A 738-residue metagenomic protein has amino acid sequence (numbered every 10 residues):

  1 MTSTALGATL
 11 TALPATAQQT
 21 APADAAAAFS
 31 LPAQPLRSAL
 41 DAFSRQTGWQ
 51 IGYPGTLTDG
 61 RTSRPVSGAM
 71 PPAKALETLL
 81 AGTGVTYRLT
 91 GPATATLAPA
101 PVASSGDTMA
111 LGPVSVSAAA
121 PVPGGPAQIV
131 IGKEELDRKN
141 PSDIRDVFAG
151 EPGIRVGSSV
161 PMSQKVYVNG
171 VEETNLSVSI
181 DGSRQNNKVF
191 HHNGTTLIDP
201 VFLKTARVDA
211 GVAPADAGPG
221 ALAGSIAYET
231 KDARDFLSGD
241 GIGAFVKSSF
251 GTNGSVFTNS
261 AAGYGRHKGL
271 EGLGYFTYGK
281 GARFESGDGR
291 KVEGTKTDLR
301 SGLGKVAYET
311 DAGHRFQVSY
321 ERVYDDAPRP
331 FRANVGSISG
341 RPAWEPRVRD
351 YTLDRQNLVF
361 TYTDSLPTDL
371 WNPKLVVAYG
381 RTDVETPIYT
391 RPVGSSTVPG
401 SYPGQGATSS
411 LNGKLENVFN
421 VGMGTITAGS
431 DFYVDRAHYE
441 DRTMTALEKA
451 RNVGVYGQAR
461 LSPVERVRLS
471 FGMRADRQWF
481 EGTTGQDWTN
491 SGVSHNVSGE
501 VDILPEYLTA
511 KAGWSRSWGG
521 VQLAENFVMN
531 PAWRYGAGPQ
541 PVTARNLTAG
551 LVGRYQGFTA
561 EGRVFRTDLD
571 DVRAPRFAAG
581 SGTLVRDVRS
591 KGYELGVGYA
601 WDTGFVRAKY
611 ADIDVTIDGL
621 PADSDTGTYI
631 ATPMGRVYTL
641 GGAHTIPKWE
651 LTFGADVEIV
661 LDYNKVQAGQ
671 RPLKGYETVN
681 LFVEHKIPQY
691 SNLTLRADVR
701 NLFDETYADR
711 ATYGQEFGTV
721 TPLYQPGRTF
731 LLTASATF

Functional and structural regions predicted by a protein language model:
L40-A42, P92, A98-R138, R145 (+2 more regions): Short, acidic, small-residue-rich periplasmic hinge/interaction motif at the N-terminus of Gram-negative outer-membrane
L197-F245: A beta-strand signature from Gram-negative outer-membrane beta-barrel systems, especially the internal plug domain
S225, T230-G265, T295, E448: Short strand-turn segments of transmembrane beta-barrel domains in outer membranes, especially the first one or two
F250-K280, R290-P330, L353-S365, N420-G422 (+2 more regions): Transmembrane beta-barrel wall of Gram-negative outer-membrane proteins
G289, E293-T295, L299, G313-P373 (+4 more regions): Flexible loop and strand-edge segments within Gram-negative outer membrane beta-barrel domains
A307-A312, Y351, G406, A459 (+6 more regions): Conserved C-terminal beta-signal and adjacent last beta-strands/turns of outer-membrane beta-barrel proteins
Y324-P328, R332-G340, W479-E481, D487 (+6 more regions): Surface-exposed extracellular loop regions of Gram-negative outer-membrane beta-barrel proteins, predominantly
S462-S470, T559-A560, V564-D568, L584-Q667 (+2 more regions): Gram-negative outer-membrane beta-barrel transporters
